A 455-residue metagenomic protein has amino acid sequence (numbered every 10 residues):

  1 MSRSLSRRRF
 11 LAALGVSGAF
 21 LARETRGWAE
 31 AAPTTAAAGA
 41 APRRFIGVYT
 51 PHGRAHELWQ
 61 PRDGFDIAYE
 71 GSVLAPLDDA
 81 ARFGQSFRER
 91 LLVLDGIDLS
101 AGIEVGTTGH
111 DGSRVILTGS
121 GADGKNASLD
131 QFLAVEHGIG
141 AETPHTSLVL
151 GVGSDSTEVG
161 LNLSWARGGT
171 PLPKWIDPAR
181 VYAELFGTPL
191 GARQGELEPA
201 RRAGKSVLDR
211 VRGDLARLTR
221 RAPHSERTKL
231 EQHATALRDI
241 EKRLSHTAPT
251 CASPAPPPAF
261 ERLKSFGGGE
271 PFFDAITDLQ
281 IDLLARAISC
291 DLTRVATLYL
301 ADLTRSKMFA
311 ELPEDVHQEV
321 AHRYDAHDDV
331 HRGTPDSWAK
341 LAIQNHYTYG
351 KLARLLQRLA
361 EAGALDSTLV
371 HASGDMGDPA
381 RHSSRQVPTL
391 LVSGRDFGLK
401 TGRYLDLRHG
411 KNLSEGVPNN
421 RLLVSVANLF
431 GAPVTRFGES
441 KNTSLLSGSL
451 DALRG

Functional and structural regions predicted by a protein language model:
S2-G455: Ligand-binding pockets and gating/stacking loops
